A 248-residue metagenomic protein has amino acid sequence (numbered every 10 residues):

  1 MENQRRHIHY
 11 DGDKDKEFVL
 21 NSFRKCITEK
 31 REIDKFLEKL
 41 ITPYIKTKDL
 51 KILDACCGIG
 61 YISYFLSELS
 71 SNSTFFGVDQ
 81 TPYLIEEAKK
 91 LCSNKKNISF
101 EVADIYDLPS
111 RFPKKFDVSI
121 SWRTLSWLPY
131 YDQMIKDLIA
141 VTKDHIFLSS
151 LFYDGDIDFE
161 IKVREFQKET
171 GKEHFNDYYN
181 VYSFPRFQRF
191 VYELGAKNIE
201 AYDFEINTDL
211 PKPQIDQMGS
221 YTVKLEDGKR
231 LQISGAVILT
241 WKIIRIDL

Functional and structural regions predicted by a protein language model:
M1-K46: Conserved class I S-adenosyl-L-methionine
G58: Conserved glycine-rich SAM-binding loop
Y61-D107: Class I SAM-dependent methyltransferase SAM/SAH-binding core
V118-Y130: A short SAM/SAH-binding and catalytic strip from SAM-dependent methyltransferases
D132-D144: A short glycine-rich, Lys/Arg-flanked "PGG" loop and its adjoining helix->strand segment in the class I
F147-G171: Conserved class I S-adenosyl-L-methionine
E169-R186: Acceptor-substrate binding/catalytic loop of class I
E200-L248: A C-terminal cap/extension of S-adenosyl-L-methionine-dependent methyltransferases that defines the acceptor-substrate
